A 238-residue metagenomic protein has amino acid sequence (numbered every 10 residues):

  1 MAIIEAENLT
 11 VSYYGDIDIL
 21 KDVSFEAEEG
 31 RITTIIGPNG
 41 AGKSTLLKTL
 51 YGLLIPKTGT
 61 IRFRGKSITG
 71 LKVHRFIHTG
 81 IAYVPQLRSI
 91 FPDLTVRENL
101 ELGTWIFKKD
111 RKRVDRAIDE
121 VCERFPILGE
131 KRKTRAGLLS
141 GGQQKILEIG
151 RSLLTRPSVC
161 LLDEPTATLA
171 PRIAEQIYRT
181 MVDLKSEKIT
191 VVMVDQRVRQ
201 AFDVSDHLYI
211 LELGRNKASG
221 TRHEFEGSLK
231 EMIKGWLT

Functional and structural regions predicted by a protein language model:
M1-I3, T10-D22, K72-V73: A short, flexible loop at the N-terminus of ABC-type nucleotide-binding domains that lies
Y14-G15, V96-R113, R124-P126, G220: ABC-type ATPase nucleotide-binding domains, specifically the catalytic core motifs of the NBD
I36-P38: The feature captures the beta-strand-to-loop junction immediately N-terminal to the Walker
Y51: Helix-to-loop junction immediately C-terminal to a conserved catalytic motif
G59-I68, T79, R113-I118, G220: Conserved ABC transporter NBD signature motif
R135-L139: Conserved ABC ATPase signature
S152-L153: ABC ATPase C-loop
V204-S219, E226-T238: C-terminal boundary and immediately downstream tail of ABC-type ATPase nucleotide-binding domains
